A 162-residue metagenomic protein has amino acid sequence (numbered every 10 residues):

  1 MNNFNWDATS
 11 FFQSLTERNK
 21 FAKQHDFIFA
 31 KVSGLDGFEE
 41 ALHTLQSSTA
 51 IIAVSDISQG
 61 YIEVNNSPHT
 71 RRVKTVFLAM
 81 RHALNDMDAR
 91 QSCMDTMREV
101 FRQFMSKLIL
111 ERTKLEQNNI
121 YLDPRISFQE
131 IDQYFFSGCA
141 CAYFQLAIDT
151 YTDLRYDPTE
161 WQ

Functional and structural regions predicted by a protein language model:
M1-N66, T159-Q162: Small/polar-rich, solvent-exposed N-terminal microdomains that initiate assembly or binding
M1-T9, S67-R71, F77-S106: Extracellular/virion structural assembly segments
N5, F21, H25, M94-D149: Acidic-leaning, charged glycine-interspersed low-complexity segments
G60-N66, I126-F136, D157: Catalytic micro-motifs at enzyme active sites that drive phosphoryl/nucleotidyl and oxygen chemistry
I62, L84-D86, T152-L154: Residue-level signal for secondary-structure boundary sites
P68-A83, G138-T152: Oligomerization/assembly interface segments of phage tail-like spikes and tubes
M87-D88, R155-Q162: Short, charged, solvent-exposed linker or helix-capping segments at domain edges/interfaces that act as flexible hinges
